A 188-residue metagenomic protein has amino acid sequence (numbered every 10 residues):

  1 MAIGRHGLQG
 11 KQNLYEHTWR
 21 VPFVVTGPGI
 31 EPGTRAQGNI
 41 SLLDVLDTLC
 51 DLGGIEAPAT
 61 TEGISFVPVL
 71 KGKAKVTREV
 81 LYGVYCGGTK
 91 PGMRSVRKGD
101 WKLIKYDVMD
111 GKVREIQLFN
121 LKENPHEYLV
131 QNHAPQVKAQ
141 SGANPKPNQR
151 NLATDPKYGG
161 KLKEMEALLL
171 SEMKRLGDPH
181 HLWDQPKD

Functional and structural regions predicted by a protein language model:
M1-R5, G38, L43-L46, L52-Q140 (+2 more regions): C-terminal cap/loop subdomain of S1 sulfatases and analogous C-terminal strand-loop tails that border
M1-T34, S41: Histidine-centered active-site microenvironments of extracellular/periplasmic hydrolases and transferases
G10, G29-N39, L52-P58, N148-Y158: Active-site rim elements
L14, F23, R35, S65-P68 (+2 more regions): Conserved beta-strand positions that form and line the central face of beta-propeller blades
P22, P28, L46-D47, P125: Proline-centered helix-kink/hinge sites
L46, Q149, L169: Generic structural marker for isolated residues within well-ordered, non-membrane alpha-helices of soluble domains
E62-G63, D178-D188: Short, flexible loop/turn segments with low-complexity composition
